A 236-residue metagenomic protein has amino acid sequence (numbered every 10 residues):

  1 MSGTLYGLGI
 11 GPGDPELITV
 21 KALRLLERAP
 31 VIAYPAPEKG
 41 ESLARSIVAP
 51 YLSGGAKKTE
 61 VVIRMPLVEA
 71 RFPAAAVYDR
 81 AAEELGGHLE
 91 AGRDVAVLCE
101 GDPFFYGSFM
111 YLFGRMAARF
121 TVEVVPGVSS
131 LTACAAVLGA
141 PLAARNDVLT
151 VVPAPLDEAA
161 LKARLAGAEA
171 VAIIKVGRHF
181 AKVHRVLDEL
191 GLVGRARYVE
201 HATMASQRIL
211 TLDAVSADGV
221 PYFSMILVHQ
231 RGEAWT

Functional and structural regions predicted by a protein language model:
M1-I63, A163-G167, V215-S216: Glycine-rich, flexible N-terminal cofactor/catalytic loop recognition
L5, L165-T236: A contiguous loop/helix-start segment that scaffolds small-molecule binding in enzyme catalytic cores
K21, E84, D157-L161: Short acidic active-site motifs
A22-L25, A49-L52, L112-R115, G139 (+2 more regions): Short, solvent-exposed amphipathic alpha-helical segments in soluble enzyme and RNA/protein-processing domains
L26-P30, G92, F120, A168 (+1 more regions): Short, well-ordered alpha-helix to beta-strand connector turns
Y34, V62, V97-C99, V124-G127 (+3 more regions): General beta-strand structural signal in soluble alpha/beta enzymes
V61-R93, V97: Glycine/small-residue-rich loop that forms an oxyanion/phosphate-binding "nest" at active or ligand-binding sites
G101-G167, A217, Q230-A234: Class I SAM-dependent methyltransferase SAM-binding "motif I" and its flanking Rossmann-like core
